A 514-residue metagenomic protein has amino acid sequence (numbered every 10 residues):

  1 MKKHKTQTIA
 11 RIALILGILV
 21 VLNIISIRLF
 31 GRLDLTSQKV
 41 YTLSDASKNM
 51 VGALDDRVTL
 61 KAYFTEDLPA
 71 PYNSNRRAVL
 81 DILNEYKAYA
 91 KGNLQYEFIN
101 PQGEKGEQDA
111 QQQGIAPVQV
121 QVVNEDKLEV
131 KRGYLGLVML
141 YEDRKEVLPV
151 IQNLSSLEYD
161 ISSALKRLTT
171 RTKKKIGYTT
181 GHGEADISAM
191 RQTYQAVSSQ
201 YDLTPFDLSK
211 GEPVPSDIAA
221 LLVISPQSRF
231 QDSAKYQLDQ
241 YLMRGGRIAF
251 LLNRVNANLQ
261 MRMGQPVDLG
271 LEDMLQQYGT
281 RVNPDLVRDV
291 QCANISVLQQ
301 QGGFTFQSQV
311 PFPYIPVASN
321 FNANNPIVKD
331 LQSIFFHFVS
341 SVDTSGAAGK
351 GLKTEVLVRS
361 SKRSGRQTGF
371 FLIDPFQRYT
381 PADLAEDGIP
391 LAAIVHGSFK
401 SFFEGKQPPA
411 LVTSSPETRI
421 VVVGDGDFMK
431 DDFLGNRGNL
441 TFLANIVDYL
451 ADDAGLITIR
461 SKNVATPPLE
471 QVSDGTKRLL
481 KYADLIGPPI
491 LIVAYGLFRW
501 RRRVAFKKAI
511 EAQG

Functional and structural regions predicted by a protein language model:
K2-T59, S163, R167-K173, R281 (+2 more regions): Extracellular ligand-binding/catalytic regions of CAZymes and related secreted enzymes and adhesion modules
T6-S228, D232-D239, N253, N258: Juxtamembrane extramembrane loops of integral membrane proteins
I82, Q237, S308-V310, R478 (+1 more regions): A general marker of short, structured functional hotspots
L94-N100, K131-G136, G211-V214, N256-M261 (+4 more regions): Low-complexity, flexible helical/coil segments
Q121-R144, F312-I327, D484-L485, I492: Extended, charge-rich low-complexity interaction segments
T170, D186-G455: Acidic, S/T/G-rich, low-cysteine, solvent-exposed domains in lumenal/extracellular/periplasmic regions of secretory
Y178-D186, A293-G303, N463-R478: Amphipathic alpha-helical surface "interface" segments used for docking/oligomerization or membrane association within
